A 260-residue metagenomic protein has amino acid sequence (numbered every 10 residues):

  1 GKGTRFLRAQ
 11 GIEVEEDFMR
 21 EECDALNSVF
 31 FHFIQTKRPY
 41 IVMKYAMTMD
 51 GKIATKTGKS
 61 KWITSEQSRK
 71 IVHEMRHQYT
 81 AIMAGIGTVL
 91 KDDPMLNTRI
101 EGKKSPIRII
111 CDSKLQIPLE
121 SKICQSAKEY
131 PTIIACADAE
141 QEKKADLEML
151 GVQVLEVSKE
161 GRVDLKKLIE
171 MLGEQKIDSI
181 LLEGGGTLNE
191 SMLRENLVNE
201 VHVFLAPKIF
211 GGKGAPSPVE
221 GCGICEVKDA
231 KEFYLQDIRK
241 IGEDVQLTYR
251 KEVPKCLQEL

Functional and structural regions predicted by a protein language model:
G1-D24: Active-site loop-to-helix "anion-binding N-cap" substructures in soluble metabolic enzymes
K2, Y40-V42, M47-L260: Enzymes that bind and transform nitrogen-containing heteroaromatic metabolites
E16-M19, I34-R38, K61-S65: Short capping loops/turns at secondary-structure boundaries
D24-L26, S60: Short, positively charged
L26-Y40: Flexible, polar/acidic helix-loop-strand segments at domain edges
